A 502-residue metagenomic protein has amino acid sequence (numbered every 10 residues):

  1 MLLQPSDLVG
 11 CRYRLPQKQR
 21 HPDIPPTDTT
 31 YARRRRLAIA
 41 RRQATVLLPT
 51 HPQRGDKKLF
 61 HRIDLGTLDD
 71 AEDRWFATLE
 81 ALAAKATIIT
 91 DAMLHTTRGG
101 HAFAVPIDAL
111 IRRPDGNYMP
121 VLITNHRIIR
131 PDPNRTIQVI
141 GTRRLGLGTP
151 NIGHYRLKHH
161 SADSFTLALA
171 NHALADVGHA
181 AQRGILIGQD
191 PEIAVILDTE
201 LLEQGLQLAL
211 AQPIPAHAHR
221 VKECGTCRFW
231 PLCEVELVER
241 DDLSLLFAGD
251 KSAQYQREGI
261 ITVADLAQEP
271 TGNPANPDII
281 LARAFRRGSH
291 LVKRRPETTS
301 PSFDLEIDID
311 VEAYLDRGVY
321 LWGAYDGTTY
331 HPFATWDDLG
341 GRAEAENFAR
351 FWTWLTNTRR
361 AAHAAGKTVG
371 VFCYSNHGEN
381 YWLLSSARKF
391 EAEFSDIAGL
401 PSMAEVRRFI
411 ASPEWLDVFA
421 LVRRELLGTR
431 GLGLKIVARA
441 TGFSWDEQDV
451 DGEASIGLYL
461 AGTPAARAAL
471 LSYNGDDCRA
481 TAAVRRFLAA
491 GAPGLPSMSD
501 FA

Functional and structural regions predicted by a protein language model:
M1, V9, I24, I128-I129 (+11 more regions): Flexible loop/turn segments at secondary-structure boundaries
M1-G116: Metal-dependent nuclease catalytic cores that hydrolyze phosphodiester bonds in DNA/RNA, characterized by
A77-I88, R295-I307: Structured nucleic-acid-interacting core domains from mobile-element enzymes and related host factors, especially RNase
K85, I89-G100, A104-P133, V139-E192 (+3 more regions): Conserved DEDDh/DEDDy metal-dependent 3′-5′ exonuclease domain
L167-D176, A180-R240, V437-A502: Acidic, Mg2+-coordinating catalytic module of metal-dependent nucleases/exonucleases that use a two-metal-ion mechanism
E239-F285: Helix-hairpin-helix
D278-D304, V311: A contiguous, basic/glycine-rich beta-loop/short-helix subdomain that forms a polymer-engagement track
F303, V311-T353: Metal-dependent catalytic core segments for phosphate chemistry
